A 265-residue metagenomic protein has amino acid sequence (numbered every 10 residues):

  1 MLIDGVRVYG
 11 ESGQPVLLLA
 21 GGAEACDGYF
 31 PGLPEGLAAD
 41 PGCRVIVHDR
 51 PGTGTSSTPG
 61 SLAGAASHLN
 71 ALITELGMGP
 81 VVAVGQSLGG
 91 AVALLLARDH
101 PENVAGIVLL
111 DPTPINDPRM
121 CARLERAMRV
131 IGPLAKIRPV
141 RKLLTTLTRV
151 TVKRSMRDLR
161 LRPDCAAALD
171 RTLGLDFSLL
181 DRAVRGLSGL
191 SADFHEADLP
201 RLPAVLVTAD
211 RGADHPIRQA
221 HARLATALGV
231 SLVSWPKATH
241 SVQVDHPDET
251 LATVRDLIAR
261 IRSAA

Functional and structural regions predicted by a protein language model:
D4-T55: Conserved HGGG/HGGXW glycine-rich cap/lid loop of the alpha/beta-hydrolase fold
L17-G22, Q86, D111, T208-A209: The conserved beta1-alpha1 loop
R44-V84: Active-site loop/oxyanion-hole signature of alpha/beta-hydrolase fold enzymes
V82, A105-V108: Residue in the alpha/beta-hydrolase core beta-strand immediately N-terminal to the catalytic nucleophile
G85, G89, A93: Gly/Ala-rich beta-loop-alpha elbow adjacent to hydrolase catalytic centers
I107-P139: Flexible "cap/lid" loop of the alpha/beta hydrolase fold
L169-S234: Conserved serine/cysteine hydrolase catalytic core
W235-P247, L251: Catalytic histidine-centered segment of alpha/beta-hydrolase-like enzymes
